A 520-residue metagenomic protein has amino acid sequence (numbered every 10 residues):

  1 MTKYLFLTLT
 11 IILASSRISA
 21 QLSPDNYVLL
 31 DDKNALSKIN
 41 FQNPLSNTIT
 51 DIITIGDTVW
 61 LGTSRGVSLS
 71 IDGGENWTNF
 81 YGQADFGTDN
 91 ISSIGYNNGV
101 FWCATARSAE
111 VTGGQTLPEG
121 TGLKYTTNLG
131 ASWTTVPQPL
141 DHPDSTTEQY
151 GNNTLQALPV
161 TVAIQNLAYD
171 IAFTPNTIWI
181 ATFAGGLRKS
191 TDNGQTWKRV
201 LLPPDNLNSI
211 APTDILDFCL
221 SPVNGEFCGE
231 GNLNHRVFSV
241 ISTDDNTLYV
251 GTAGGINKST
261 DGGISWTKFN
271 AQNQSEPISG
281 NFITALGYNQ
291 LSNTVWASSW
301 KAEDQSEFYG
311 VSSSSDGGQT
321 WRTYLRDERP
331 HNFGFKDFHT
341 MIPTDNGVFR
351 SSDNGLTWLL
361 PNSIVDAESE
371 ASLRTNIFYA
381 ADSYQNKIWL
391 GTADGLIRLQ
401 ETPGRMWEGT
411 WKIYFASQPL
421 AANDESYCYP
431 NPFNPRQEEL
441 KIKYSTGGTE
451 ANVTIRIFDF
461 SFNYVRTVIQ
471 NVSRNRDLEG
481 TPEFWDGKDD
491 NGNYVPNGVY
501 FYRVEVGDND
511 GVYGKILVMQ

Functional and structural regions predicted by a protein language model:
N34-I39, G82-D85, T135-V162, V200-G231 (+4 more regions): Surface-exposed loop and turn segments in beta-propeller and other repeat-based domains that flank or scaffold
L36-S68: Beta-strand-rich domains and repeat architectures in extracellular enzymes and scaffolds, especially beta-propellers
I52, I94, I171, V240-I241 (+3 more regions): Hydrophobic core register within WD40 beta-propeller blades
T58-L61, F101-W102, T177-I180, R188 (+6 more regions): Conserved beta-propeller blade signature
G66-L69, Q115, G120-Y125, G186-K189 (+6 more regions): A short loop-to-beta-strand structural motif that recurs across blades of beta-propeller domains
P419-Y429, F433-R456: Glycine-centered coil/turn sites that cap beta-strands in beta-rich domains
Y464-V495, V506-N509: Glycine-centered tight-turn motifs at strand-turn-strand junctions
V499-Q520: C-terminal tail/sorting-segment detector
